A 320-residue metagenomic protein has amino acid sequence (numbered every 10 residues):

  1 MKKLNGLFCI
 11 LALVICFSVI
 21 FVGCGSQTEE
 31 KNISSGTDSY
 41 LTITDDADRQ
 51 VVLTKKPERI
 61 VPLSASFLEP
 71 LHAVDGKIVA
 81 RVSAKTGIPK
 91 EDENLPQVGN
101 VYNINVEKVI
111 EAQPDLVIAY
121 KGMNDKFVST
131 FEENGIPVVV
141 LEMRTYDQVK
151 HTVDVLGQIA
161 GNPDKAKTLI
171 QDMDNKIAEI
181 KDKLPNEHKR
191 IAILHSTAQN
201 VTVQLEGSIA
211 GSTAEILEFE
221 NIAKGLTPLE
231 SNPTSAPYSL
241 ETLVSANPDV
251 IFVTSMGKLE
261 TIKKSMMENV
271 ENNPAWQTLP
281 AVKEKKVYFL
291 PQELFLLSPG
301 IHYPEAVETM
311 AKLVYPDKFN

Functional and structural regions predicted by a protein language model:
K2-L13, I20-S66, D164-L194, S255 (+1 more regions): Bacterial Sec-exported substrate-binding components of ABC uptake systems
D45-D48, P96-E107, P228-L240: Short helix-initiation/N-cap motifs at beta->coil->alpha
P62-A112, L116-K121, F219-I222: A short, structured surface patch at a secondary-structure boundary
T86-I88, G211-N232: His/Asp/Glu-enriched short active-site or ligand-binding loop at hydrolase and phosphoryl-transfer sites
I88-E91, M123-V155, I159, Y288: Flexible loop/hinge segments that line or gate small-molecule binding clefts
V106-A119, I136, S239-V253: Proline-aspartate-enriched helix->loop->beta-strand connector
K126, E142-V155, A192-T213, L259-T261: Extracytoplasmic ligand-binding site segments that recognize negatively charged/polar headgroups
Q158, K181, V250, S255-N320: Structured C-terminal subdomain patch of bacterial secreted/periplasmic proteins
